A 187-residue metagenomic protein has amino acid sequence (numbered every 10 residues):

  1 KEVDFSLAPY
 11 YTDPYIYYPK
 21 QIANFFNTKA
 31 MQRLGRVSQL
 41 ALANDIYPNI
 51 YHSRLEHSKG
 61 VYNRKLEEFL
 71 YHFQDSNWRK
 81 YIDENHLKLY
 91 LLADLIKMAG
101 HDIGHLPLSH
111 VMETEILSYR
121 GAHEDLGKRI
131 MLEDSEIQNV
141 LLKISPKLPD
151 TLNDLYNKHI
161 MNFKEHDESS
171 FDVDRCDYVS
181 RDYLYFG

Functional and structural regions predicted by a protein language model:
K1-S38, L42-I96, G104-G187: Sequence-structural signature of the catalytic-core scaffold of metal-dependent phosphohydrolases that act on
